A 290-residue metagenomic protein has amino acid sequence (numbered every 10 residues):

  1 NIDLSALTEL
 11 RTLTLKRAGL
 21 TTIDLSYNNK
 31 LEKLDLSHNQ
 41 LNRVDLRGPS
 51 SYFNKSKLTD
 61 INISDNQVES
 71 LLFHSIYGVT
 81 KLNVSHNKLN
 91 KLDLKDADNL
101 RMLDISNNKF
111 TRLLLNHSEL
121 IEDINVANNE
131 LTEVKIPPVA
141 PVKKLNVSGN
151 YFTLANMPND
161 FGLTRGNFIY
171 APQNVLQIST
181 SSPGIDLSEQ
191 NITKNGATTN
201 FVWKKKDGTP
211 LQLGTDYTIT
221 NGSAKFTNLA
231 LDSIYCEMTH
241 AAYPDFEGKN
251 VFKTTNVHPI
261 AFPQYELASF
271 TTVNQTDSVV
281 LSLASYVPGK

Functional and structural regions predicted by a protein language model:
I2, I23-L25, V44-L46, L71 (+4 more regions): Canonical leucine-rich repeat
L10, L20, L31, L41 (+10 more regions): Conserved hydrophobic position(s) of the canonical leucine-rich repeat
R11-L15, E32-L36, V44, T59-I63 (+5 more regions): Conserved hydrophobic beta-strand positions in leucine-rich repeat
A18, N39, I63-N66, N87 (+3 more regions): Consensus "Asn ladder" position of solenoid repeat domains
S56, A127, T132-G184: Leucine-rich solenoid repeat scaffolds
A171, F262-S269: Proline-enriched interdomain boundary motifs that mark the N-terminal boundary and often initiate the first structured
S188-G196, L281-P288: Acidic, Ser/Thr
N195-L213, G289-K290: Change to "...patches in solvent-exposed regions of secreted, membrane-anchored, or virion-exposed structural
